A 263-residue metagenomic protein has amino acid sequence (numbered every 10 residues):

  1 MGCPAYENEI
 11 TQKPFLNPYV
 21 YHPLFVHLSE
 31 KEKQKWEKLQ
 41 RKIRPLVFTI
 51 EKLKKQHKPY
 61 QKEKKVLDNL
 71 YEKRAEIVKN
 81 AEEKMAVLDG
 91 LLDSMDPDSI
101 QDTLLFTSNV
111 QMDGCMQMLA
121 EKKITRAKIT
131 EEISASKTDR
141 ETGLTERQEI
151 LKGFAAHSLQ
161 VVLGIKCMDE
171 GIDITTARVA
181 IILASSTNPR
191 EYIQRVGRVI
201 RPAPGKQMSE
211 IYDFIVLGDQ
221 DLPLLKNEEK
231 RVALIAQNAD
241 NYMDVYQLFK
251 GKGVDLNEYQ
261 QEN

Functional and structural regions predicted by a protein language model:
M1, L16-Y21, K123-T125, T175-V179 (+1 more regions): Short glycine-/polar-rich loops that comprise or flank the Walker A/P-loop and associated switch/sensor motifs
M1-Q101: Interdomain helical connector at the RecA1-RecA2 junction of SF1/SF2 helicase-like NTPases
K35, E191-R195, N227-R231: Alpha-helical scaffold elements adjacent to nucleotide-binding pockets in ATP/GTP-utilizing enzyme cores
D102-F106, M112-E170: Conserved helicase ATPase core of P-loop NTP-dependent helicases/translocases
S108, E131, S185, F214-V216: Cofactor-binding loop segments of dinucleotide-utilizing enzymes, especially the Rossmann-like FAD- and NAD(P)+-binding
Q160-S186, E191-Q194, M208-F214: A short beta-strand element within the Helicase C-terminal
R198-E228: Conserved segment of the helicase C-terminal RecA-like domain
L222-N263: Long, largely alpha-helical accessory region at the distal end of helicase-like NTP-driven motors
